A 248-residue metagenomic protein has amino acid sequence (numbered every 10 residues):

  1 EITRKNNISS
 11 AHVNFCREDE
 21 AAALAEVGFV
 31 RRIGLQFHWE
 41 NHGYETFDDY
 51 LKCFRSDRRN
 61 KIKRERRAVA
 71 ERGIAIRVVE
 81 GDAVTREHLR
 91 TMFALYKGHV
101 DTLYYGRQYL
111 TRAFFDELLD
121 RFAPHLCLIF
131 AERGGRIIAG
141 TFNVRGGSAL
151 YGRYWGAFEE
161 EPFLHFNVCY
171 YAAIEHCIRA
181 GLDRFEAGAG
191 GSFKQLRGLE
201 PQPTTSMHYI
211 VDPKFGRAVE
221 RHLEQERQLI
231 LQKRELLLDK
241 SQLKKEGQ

Functional and structural regions predicted by a protein language model:
E1, E160-C177, E186: Conserved acetyl-CoA-binding loop-helix of GNAT-fold acetyltransferases
E1-F163, H208-Y209, K240-Q248: A conserved beta-strand-loop-helix scaffold within acyl/acetyltransferase catalytic domains
N6-N14, C177-A189: Conserved GNAT acetyl-CoA-binding A-motif
E87-R90, A94, V144, A180 (+1 more regions): C-terminal catalytic domain of photolyase/cryptochrome flavoproteins, centering on the FAD-binding pocket
L95, F114-L118, C169-I174, G190: Short, hydrophobic/aromatic alpha-helical segments in well-folded domains
G135, G152, A173, C177 (+2 more regions): Hydrophobic, well-ordered secondary-structure elements that form the walls of internal hydrophobic environments
